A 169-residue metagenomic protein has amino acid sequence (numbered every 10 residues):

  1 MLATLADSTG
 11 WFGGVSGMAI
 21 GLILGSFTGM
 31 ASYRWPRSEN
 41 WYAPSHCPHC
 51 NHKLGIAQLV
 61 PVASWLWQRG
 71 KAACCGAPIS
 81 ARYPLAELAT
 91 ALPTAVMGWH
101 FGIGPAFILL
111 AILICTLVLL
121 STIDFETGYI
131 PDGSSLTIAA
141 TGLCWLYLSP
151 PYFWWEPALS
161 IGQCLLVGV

Functional and structural regions predicted by a protein language model:
M1-G10: Short, strongly hydrophobic alpha-helical membrane anchors
G17, F107-I108, I112-V169: Functional transmembrane core segments of multi-pass inner-membrane proteins
A19, I23, F27, L85-V96 (+3 more regions): Hydrophobic, lipid-facing residues on alpha-helical transmembrane segments of integral membrane proteins
T28-R82: Membrane-proximal soluble regions of multi-pass membrane proteins
G70, A89-M97, C115-V118, A139-L143: Hydrophobic, membrane-inserted alpha-helices
S80-L88, D132: Select subsegments of transmembrane alpha-helices in polytopic membrane proteins, especially boundary-proximal
G98-L109: Transmembrane helix-loop-helix
